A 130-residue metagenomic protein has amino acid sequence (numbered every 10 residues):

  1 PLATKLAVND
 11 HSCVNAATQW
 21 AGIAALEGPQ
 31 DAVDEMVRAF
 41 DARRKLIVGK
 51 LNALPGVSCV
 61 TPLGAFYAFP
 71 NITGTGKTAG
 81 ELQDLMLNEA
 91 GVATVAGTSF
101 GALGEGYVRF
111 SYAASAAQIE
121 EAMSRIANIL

Functional and structural regions predicted by a protein language model:
P1-L130: PLP-dependent class I/II
